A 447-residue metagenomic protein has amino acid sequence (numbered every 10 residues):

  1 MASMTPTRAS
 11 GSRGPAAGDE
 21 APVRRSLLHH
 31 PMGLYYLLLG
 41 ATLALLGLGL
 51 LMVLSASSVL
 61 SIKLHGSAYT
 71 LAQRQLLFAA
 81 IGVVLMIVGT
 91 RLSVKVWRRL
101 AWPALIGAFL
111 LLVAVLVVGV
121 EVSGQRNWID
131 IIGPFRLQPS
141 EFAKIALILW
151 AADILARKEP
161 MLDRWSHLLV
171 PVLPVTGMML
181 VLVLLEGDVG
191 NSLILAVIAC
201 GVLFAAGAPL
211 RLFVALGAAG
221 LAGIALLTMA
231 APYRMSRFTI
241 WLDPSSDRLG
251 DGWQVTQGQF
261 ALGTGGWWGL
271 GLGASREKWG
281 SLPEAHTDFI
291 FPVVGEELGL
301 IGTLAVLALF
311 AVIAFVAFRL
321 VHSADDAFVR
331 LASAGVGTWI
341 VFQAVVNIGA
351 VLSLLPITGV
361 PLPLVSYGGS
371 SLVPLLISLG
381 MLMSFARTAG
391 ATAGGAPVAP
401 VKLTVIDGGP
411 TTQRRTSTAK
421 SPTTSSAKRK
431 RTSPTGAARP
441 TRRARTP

Functional and structural regions predicted by a protein language model:
M1-P31: Short, Lys/Arg-rich, polar N-terminal cytosolic tail immediately upstream of the first transmembrane signal-anchor
S3, L39-S55, S61-Q254, P292-A350 (+3 more regions): Hydrophobic alpha-helical transmembrane segments of multi-pass inner membrane proteins, especially in bacterial systems
L27-M32, R164, L168-L169, W279-L282 (+1 more regions): Helix-boundary and loop/linker segments of multi-pass membrane transporters
G47, S353-A391: Transmembrane alpha-helices of multi-pass inner-membrane enzymes
N127-P134, G252, G280, L355-P363 (+1 more regions): Active-site-proximal inter-transmembrane loops
G133-A143, L185-G187, G266-G271, I290 (+1 more regions): Glycine/serine-rich anion-binding loops at beta->alpha junctions that coordinate negatively charged ligand groups
I194-L195, G273-K278, L309, V351-P361 (+1 more regions): Re-entrant/interfacial helical elements at transmembrane boundaries that shape and gate the permeation pathway
P244-T287, L298-G302: TM-adjacent membrane-interface loops and short helices in multi-pass inner/ER membrane proteins
